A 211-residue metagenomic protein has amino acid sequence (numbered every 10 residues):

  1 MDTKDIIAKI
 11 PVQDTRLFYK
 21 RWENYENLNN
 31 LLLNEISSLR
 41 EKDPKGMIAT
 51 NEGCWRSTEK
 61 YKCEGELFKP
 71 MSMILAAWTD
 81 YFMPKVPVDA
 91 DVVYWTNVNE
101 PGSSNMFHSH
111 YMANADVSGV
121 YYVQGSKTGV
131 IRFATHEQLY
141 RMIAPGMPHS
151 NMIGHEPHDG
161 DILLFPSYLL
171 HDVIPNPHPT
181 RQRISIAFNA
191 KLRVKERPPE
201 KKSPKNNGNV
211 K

Functional and structural regions predicted by a protein language model:
D2-P87, S104, P204: Non-heme Fe(II)/2-oxoglutarate
L17-Y19, D91, D116-S118, I162 (+1 more regions): Intrinsic-disorder/low-complexity, polar/charged segments enriched in Ser/Thr/Lys/Arg/Asp/Glu/Gln
V88, H110-A115, H178-Q182: A generic structural micro-feature
W95-L164, I174, E196-E200: Catalytic core of non-heme Fe(II) oxygenases with the double-stranded beta-helix
S118-V120, T180-E196: A short hydrophobic beta-strand segment most commonly corresponding to one strand of the jelly-roll/cupin
R132, N189-K211: Double-stranded beta-helix
H171: Glycine-rich nucleotide phosphate-binding loop and flanking beta-alpha elements of Rossmann-like dinucleotide-binding
